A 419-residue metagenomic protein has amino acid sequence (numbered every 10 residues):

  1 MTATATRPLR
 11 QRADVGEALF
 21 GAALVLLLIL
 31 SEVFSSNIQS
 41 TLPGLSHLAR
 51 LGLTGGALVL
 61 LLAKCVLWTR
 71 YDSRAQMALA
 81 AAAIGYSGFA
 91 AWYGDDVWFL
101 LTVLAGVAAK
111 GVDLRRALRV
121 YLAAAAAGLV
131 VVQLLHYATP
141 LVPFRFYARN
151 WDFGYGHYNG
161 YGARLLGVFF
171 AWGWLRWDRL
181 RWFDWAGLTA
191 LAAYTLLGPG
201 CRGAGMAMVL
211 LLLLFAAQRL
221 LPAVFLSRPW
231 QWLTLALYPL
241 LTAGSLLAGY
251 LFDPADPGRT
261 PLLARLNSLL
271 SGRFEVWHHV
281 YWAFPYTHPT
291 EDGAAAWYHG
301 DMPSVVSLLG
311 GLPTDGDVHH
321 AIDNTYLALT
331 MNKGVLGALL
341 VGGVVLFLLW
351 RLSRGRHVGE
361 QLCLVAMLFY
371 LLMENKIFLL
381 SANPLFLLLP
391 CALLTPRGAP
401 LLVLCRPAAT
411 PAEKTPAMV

Functional and structural regions predicted by a protein language model:
M1-I84, R176-R179, G398-V419: Transmembrane signal-anchor hairpin modules in multi-pass inner-membrane enzymes, especially those that act on
S40-S46, A90-W98, Y158-N159, A186-R219 (+2 more regions): Helix-loop-helix junctions and helix-breaking kinks within/between transmembrane helices of multi-pass membrane
A83-A125: Transmembrane alpha-helical segments and their membrane-water interfaces
R119-P140, N159-A216: Alpha-helical transmembrane segments of multi-pass inner-membrane proteins
A216-A264: A membrane-periplasm/extracellular boundary helix in multi-pass inner-membrane enzymes that assemble envelope glycans
A264-K333: Long extracytoplasmic/lumenal interhelical loops at the membrane interface of multi-pass membrane proteins
N332-L368: Hydrophobic transmembrane alpha-helices and their immediate junctions
L364-L368, F378-V419: Transmembrane alpha-helices of multi-pass inner-membrane enzymes
